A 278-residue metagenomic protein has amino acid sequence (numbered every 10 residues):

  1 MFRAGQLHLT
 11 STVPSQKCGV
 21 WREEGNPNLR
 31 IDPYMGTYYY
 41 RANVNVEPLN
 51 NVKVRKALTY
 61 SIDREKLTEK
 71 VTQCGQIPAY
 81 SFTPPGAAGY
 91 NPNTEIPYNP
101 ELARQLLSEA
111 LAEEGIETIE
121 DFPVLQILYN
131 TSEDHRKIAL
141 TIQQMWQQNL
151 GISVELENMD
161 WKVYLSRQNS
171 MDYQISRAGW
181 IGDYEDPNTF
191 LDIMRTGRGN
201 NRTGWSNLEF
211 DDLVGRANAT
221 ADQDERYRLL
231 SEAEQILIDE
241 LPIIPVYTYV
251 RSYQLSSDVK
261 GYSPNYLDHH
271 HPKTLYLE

Functional and structural regions predicted by a protein language model:
M1-V46, E69: Extracellular/periplasmic solute-recognition and catalytic clefts
A4, A110-G182, Q223, R251: Ligand/substrate-recognition segments at binding pockets and active sites
L7, K17-C18, N45, V54-R55 (+3 more regions): Short, hydrophobic alpha-helical packing/hinge segments within bilobed ligand-binding/sensory domains
H8-V13, Q174-G179, P245: Paired acidic/hydrophobic, glycine-rich loop segments that form the ligand-binding mouth/hinge of periplasmic-binding
S11-K17, R64, T83, D160-W161 (+1 more regions): Beta->alpha turn/N-cap motifs
V20-D32, R41-V52, A88-Q105, A112-P123 (+3 more regions): Short, solvent-exposed loop/beta-turn-alpha elements that line the ligand-binding surface or hinge of extracytoplasmic
R30, L49-Q144, Q148, E209 (+1 more regions): Append "and occasionally in soluble cytosolic enzymes with long acidic Gly/Pro-rich linkers
